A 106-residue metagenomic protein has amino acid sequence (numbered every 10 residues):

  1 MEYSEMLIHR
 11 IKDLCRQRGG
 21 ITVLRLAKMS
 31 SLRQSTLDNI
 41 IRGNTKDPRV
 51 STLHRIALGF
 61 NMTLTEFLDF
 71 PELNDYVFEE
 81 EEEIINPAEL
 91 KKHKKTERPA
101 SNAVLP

Functional and structural regions predicted by a protein language model:
M1-R25: A short, Lys/Arg-rich alpha-helix, primarily the initiator
E5, H9, Q34, R49-L53: Short alpha-helical elements of helix-turn-helix
I11, L26, L37-I40, F67: Conserved hydrophobic/aromatic packing and binding residues within compact polymer-binding modules
R16, R42, E72: Residue-level detection of the helix-turn-helix DNA-binding "recognition helix"
S31-P48: Recognition helix of helix-turn-helix/homeodomain-like DNA-binding domains that insert into the DNA major groove
N39, D69-P106: Short, charged recognition helix plus adjacent turn of helix-turn-helix-like nucleic-acid-binding domains
S51-E66: DNA major-groove recognition helix of helix-turn-helix/homeodomain DNA-binding modules
